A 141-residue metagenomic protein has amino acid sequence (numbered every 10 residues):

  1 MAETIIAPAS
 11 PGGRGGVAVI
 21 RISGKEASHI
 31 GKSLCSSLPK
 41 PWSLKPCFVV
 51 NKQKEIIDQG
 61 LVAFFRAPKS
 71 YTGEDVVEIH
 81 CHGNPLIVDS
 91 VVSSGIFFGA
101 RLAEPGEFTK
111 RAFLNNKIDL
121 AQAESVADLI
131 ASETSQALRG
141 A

Functional and structural regions predicted by a protein language model:
M1-G140: A glycine-rich (often HGG/GG-containing) alpha/beta subdomain
